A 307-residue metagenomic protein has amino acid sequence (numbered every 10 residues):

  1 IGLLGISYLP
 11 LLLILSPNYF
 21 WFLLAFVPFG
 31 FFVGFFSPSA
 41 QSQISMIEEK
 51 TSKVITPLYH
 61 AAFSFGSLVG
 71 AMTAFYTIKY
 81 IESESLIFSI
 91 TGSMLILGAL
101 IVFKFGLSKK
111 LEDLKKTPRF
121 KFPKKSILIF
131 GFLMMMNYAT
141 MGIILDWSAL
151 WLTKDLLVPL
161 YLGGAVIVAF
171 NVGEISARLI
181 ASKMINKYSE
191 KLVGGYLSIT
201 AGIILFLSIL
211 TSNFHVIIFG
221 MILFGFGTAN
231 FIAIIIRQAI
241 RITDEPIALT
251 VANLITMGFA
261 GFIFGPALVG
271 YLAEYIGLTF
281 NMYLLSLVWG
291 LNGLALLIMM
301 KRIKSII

Functional and structural regions predicted by a protein language model:
L12-A25, L210-G220: Helix-loop junctions at membrane interfaces in 12-TM secondary transporters
V27-A61: Cytoplasmic helix-loop-helix junction between adjacent transmembrane helices in 12-TM secondary transporters
P57, L160-V168, A248-A252: Small-residue hotspots at the loop-to-helix junctions and early N-terminal turns of transmembrane alpha-helices
S64-V69, N171-V172, F259-G261: Short hydrophobic/small-residue motifs within alpha-helical transmembrane segments of multi-pass transporter-like
I78, A177-S189, A273-E274: Helix-to-loop junctions at the C-terminal end of transmembrane segments in multipass secondary transporters
S85-K104, M282-I298: Symmetry-related core transmembrane helices of the 12-TM Major Facilitator Superfamily/SLC fold
K125-V168, V172-S176: Extracytoplasmic gate region of multi-pass secondary transporters
Y188-I235: C-terminal transmembrane helical hairpin of 12-TM major facilitator-type secondary transporters
